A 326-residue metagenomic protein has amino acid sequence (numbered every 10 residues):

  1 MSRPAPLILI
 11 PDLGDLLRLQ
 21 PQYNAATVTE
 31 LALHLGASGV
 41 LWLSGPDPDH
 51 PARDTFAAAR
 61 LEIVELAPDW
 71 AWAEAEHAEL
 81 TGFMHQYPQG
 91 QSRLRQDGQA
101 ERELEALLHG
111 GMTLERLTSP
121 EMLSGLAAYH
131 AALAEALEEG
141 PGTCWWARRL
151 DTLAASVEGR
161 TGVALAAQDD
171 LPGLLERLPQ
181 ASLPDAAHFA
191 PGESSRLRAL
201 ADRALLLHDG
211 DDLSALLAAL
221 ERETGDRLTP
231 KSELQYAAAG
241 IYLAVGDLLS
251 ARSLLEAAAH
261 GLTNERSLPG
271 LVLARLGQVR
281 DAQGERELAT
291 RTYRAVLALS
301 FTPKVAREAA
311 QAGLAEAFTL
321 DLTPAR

Functional and structural regions predicted by a protein language model:
M1-R326: Compositional signal for N-terminal targeting/processing segments
